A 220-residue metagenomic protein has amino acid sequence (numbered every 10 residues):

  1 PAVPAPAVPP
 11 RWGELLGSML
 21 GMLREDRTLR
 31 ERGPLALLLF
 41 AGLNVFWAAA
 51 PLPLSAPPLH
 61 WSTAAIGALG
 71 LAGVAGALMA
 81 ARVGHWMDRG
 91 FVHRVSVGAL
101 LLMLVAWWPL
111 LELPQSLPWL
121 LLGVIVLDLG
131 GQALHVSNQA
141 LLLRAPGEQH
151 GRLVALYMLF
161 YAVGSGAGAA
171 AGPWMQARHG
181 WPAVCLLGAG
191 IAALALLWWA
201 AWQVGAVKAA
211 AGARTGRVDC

Functional and structural regions predicted by a protein language model:
A2-P34: Juxtamembrane intracellular "pre-TM" segments in multi-pass secondary transporters
E25-V45, L121, I125-L129: Pair of pore-lining "gating" transmembrane helices in MFS-fold secondary transporters
A41-L59: Helix-loop boundary and gating motifs at the non-cytosolic
A56-A75, W119, R152-L156: Loop-to-transmembrane helix entry
L78-V92, Q176: Helix-to-loop junctions at the C-terminal end of transmembrane segments in multipass secondary transporters
F91-N138: C-terminal transmembrane helical hairpin of 12-TM major facilitator-type secondary transporters
R144-W181, G188: A late C-terminal transmembrane helix in Major Facilitator Superfamily
A189-C220: Multi-pass alpha-helical transporter architecture, strongest for 12-TM Major Facilitator/SLC carriers used
